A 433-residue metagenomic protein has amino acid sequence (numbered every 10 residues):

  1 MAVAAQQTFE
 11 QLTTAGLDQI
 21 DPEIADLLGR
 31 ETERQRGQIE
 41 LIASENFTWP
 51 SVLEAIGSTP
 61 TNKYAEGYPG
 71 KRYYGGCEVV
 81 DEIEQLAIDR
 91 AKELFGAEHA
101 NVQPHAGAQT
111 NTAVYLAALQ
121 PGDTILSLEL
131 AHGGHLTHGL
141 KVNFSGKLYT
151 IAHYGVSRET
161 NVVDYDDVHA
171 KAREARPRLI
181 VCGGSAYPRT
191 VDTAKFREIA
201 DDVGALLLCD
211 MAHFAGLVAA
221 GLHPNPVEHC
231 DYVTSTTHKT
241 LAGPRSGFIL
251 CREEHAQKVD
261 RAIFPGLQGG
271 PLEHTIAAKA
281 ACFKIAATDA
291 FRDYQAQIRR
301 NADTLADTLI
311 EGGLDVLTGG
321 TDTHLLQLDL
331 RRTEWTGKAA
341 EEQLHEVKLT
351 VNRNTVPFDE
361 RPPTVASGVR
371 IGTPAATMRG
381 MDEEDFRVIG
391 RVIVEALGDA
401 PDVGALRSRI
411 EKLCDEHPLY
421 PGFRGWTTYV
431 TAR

Functional and structural regions predicted by a protein language model:
M1-L86, E198, C414-D415, Y420-R433: N-terminal glycine-rich, Lys/His-bearing helix-loop that initiates the first secondary-structure elements of many
A2-E23, D89, R300-N301, P363-R433: PLP-dependent enzyme catalytic core of the Aspartate aminotransferase-like
Q7, E31-G37, N62-P69, P177 (+5 more regions): Short acidic (Asp/Glu) and glycine-rich catalytic loops that position anionic groups and cofactors
Q38, P69-G70, E98-H99, G270-E273 (+5 more regions): Flexible, glycine/charged-enriched surface loops at secondary-structure junctions
Y73, A280, Q297-D303, G319-D329 (+3 more regions): A glycine-rich phosphate-binding loop feature that marks nucleotide/adenosyl-phosphate handling sites
E82, L86-G313: Conserved PLP-enzyme active-site core in the AAT-like
S157-T160, I285-A287, R332-E334, A375-G380 (+1 more regions): A generic structural motif
D315-G380, G425-R433: Conserved PLP-binding catalytic core of the aspartate aminotransferase-like
